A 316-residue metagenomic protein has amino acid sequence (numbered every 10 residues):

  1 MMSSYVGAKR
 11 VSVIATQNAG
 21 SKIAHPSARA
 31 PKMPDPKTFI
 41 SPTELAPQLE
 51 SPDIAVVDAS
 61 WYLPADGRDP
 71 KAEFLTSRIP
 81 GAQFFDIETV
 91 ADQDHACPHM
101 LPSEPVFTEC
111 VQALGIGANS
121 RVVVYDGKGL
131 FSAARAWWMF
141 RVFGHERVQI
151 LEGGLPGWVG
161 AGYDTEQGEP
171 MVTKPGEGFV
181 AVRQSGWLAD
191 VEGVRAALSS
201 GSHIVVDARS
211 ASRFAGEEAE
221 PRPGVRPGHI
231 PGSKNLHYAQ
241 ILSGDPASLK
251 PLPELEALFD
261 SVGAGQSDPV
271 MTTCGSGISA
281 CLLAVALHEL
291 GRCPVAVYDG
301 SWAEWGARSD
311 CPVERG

Functional and structural regions predicted by a protein language model:
S3-S4, R10-S12, S21: Low-acidity, Ser/Thr- and Arg-rich intrinsically disordered low-complexity segments
S4-Y5, P26: Short terminal hydrophobic/aromatic SLiMs and anchors at protein ends
A19, I23-G316: Cytosolic catalytic domains that perform sulfur/thiol-centered chemistry
